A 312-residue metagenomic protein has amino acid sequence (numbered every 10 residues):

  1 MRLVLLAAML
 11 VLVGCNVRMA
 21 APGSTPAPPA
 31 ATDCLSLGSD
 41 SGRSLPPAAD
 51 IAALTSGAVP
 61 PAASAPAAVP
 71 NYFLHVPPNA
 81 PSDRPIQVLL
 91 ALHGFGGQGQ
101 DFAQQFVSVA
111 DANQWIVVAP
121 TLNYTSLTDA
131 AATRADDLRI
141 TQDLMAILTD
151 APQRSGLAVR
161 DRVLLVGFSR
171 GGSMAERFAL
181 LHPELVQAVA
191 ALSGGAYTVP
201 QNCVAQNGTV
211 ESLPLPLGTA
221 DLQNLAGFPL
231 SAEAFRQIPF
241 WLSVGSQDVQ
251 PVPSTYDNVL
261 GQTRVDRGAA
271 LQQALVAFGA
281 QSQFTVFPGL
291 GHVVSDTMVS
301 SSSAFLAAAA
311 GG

Functional and structural regions predicted by a protein language model:
C15-V88, D101, V163-V166, R170-S173 (+4 more regions): A domain-start/cap signature at the N-terminus of enzymes
A80-L127, V199: Short substrate-entry loop that stabilizes the transition state in hydrolases
L90-L92, L192, V244, F287: Alpha/beta-hydrolase
T133-G156: Alpha/beta-hydrolase active-site loop
G172-P183: Short glycine-enriched nucleophile-adjacent loop and the immediately C-terminal alpha-helix near the catalytic center
L185-V199: A conserved short beta-strand
A196-F278: The feature captures the conserved acid-bearing segment of alpha/beta-hydrolase catalytic domains
S243, A269-G312: C-terminal catalytic histidine-bearing segment of alpha/beta-hydrolase fold enzymes
